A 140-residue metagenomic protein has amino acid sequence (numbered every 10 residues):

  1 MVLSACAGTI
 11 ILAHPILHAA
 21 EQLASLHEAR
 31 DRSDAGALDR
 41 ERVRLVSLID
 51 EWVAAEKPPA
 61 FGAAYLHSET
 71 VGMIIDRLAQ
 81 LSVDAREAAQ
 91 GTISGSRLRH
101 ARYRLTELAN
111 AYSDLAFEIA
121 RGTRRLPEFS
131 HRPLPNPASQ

Functional and structural regions predicted by a protein language model:
M1-Q140: Anionic, Ser/Thr-rich low-complexity intrinsically disordered regions
